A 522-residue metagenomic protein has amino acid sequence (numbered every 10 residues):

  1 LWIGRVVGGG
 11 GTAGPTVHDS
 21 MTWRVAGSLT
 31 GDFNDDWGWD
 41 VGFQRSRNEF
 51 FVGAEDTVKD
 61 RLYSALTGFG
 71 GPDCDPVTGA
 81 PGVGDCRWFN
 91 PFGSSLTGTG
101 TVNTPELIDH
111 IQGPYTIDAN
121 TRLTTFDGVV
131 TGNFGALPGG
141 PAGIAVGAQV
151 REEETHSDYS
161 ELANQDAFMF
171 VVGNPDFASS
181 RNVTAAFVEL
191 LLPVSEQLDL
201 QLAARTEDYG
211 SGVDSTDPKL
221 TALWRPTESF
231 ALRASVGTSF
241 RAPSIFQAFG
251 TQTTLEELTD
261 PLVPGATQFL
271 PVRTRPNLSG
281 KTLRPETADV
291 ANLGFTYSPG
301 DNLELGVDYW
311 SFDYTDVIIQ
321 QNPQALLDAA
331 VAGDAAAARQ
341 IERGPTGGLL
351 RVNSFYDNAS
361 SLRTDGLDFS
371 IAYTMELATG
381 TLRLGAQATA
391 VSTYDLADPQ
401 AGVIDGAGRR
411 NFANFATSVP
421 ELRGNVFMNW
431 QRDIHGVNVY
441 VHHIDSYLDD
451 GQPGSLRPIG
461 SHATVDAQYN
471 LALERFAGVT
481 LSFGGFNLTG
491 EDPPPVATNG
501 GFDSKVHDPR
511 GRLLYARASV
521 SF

Functional and structural regions predicted by a protein language model:
L1-V183, S211, G237-P285, G306-D365 (+1 more regions): Surface-exposed, low-complexity loop segments enriched in small/polar and acidic residues
W23-G27, R122-G128, T184-L190, T216-A222 (+6 more regions): Hydrophobic, lipid-facing positions within transmembrane beta-strands of outer-membrane proteins
G31, G132-A136, V188, L192 (+9 more regions): Residue-level signature of outer-membrane beta-barrel architecture
D32-G38, G135-G143, V194-L198, S229 (+5 more regions): Short loop/turn motifs that connect adjacent beta-strands in outer-membrane beta-barrel proteins
V41-R47, I144-E152, A186, L202-T206 (+8 more regions): Transmembrane beta-barrel strands of outer-membrane/channel proteins
S180, E207-T216, I371: Solvent-exposed loop/turn segments connecting transmembrane beta-strands in outer-membrane beta-barrel proteins
L255, G380-E474: C-terminal beta-barrel architecture of Gram-negative outer-membrane proteins
E304, S392-T393, V441-D449, L471-F522: C-terminal beta-signal and adjacent terminal beta-strands/loops of Gram-negative outer-membrane beta-barrel proteins
